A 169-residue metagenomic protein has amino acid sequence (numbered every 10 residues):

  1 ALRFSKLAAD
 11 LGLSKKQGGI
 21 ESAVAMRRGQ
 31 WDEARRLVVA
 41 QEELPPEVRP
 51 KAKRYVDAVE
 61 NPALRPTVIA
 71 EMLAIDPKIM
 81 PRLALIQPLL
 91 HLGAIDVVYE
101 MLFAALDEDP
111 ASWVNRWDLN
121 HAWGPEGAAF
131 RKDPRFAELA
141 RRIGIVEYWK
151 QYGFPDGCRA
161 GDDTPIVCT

Functional and structural regions predicted by a protein language model:
A1-T169: Alpha-helical protein-protein interaction modules
